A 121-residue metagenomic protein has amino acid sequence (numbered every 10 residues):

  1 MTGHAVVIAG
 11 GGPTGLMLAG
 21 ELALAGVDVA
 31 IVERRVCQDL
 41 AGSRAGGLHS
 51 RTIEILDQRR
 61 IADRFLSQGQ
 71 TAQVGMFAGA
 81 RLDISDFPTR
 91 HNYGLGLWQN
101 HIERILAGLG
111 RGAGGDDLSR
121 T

Functional and structural regions predicted by a protein language model:
M1, R34-R35, S85-T89: Generic signal for short, ordered secondary-structure residues within or immediately flanking folded domains
M1-T14, A30: Beta1/beta-strand and adjacent pyrophosphate-binding region of the FAD-binding site in flavoprotein oxidoreductases
A9, E21-A45: Glycine-rich FAD pyrophosphate-binding loop
M17: Short alpha-helical segment within the catalytic ATP-binding CA
D28, A62, D116: Residue-level detector of anion-binding/catalytic polar loops
A41-A113: Active-site-adjacent segment of FAD-dependent monooxygenases/related oxidoreductases
S119-T121: A conserved short coil-to-beta-strand element within the FAD-binding core of flavoproteins
